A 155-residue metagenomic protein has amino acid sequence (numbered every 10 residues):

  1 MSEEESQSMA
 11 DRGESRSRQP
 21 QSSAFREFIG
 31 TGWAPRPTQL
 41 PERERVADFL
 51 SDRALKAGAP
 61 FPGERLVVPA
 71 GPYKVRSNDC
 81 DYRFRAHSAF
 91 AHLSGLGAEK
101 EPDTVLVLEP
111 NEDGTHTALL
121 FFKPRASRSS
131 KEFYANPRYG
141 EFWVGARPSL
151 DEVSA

Functional and structural regions predicted by a protein language model:
M1-L119, K123-A155: Terminal domain-start leader segments
